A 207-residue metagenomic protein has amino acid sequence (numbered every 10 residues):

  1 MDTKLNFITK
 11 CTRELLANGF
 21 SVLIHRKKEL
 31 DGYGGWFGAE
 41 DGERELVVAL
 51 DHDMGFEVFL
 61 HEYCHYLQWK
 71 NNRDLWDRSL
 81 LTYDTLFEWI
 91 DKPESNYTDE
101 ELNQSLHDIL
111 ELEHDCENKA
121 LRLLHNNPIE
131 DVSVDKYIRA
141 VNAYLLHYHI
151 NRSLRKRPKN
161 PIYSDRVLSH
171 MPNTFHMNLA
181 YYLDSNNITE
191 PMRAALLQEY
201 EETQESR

Functional and structural regions predicted by a protein language model:
M1-F7, E202-R207: Short, Lys/Arg-enriched, disordered terminal segments
D2-N6, E111, V132, K136: Alpha-helix boundary/N-cap detector
D2-N6, K10-F56, Y63-K70, W76: Active-site scaffold of zinc-dependent metalloenzymes
G55, Q104, D108, L112 (+1 more regions): Conserved acidic
W69-I109: Post-HEXXH active-site segment of zinc metalloproteases
T82-D91, D99, L123-R207: Pan-zinc metallopeptidase signature
I109-N126: An active-site-proximal "capping" alpha-helix that borders the catalytic cofactor pocket
